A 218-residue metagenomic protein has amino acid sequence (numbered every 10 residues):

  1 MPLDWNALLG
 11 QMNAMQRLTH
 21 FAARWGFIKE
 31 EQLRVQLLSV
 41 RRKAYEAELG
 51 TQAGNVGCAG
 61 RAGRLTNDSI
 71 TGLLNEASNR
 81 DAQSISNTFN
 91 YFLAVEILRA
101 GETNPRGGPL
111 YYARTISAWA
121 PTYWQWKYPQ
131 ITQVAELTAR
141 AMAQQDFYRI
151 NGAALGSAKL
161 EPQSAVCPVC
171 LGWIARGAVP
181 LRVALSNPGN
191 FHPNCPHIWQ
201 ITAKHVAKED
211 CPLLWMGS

Functional and structural regions predicted by a protein language model:
M1-A139, N151-G152, A203-S218: N-terminal leader/targeting and assembly helices and adjacent pre-domain segments
W119-C211, W215: Acidic, glycine-rich two-metal-ion catalytic cores of nucleic acid-processing enzymes
